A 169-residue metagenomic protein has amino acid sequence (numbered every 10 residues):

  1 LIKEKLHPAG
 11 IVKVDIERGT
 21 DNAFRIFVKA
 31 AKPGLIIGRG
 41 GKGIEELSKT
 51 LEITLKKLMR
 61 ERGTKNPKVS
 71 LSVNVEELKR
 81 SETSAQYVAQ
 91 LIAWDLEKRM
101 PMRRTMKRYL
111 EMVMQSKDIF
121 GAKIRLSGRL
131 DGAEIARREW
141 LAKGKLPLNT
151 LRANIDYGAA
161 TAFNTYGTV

Functional and structural regions predicted by a protein language model:
L1-V169: RNA-contacting regions in translation and RNA-metabolism proteins, encompassing KH/S1 modules where present
